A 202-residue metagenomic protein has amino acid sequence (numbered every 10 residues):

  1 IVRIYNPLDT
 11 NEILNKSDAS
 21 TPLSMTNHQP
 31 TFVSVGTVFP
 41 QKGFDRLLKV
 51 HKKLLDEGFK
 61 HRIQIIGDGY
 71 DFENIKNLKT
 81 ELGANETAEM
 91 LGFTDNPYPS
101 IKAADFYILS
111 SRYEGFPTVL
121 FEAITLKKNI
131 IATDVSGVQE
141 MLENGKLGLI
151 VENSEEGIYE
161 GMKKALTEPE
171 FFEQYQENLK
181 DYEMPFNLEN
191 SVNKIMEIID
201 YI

Functional and structural regions predicted by a protein language model:
P7: Carbohydrate-associated surface elements
P30, S34-K53, Y70-E73, T118: A conserved mid-protein helix/loop that constitutes part of the nucleotide-sugar donor-binding site
K76-G92: Nucleotide-activated donor-binding/catalytic signature segment of Leloir-type glycosyltransferases, i.e., the conserved
F93, R112: Aromatic "clamp/platform" in nucleotide-sugar-dependent glycosyltransferases that forms part of the donor/acceptor
F121-E122, V135-G145, L149-I150: Short acidic/histidine- and often glycine-rich active-site loop of Leloir-type glycosyltransferases that engages
N129-A132: Short hydrophobic beta-strand element within catalytic cores of glycosyltransferases and related nucleotide-activated
N144-E155, K164-P169: Conserved acidic donor-binding segment of nucleotide-sugar-dependent glycosyltransferases
E170-Y201: A charged, aromatic-enriched C-terminal amphipathic alpha-helix characteristic of glycosyltransferases across folds
